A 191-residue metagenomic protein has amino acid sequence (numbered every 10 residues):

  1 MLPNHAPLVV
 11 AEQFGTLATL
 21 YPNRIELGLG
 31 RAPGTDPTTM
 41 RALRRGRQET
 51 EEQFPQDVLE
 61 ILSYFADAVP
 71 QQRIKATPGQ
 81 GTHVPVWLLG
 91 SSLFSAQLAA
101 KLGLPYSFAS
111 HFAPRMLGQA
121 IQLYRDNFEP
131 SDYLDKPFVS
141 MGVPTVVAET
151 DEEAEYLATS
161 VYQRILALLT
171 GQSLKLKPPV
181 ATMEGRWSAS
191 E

Functional and structural regions predicted by a protein language model:
M1-L2, G30-G34, S91, H111 (+1 more regions): Active-site beta-loop-alpha junctions enriched in small/polar residues
M1-P7, Q80-G90, A148, E191: Active-site mouth loops of central-metabolism enzymes
P3-A66, Y106, P114: Flexible, glycine-rich active-site loops centered on histidine and acidic residues that chelate a metal or position
F14, A18-R24, L98-K101, R125-K136: Acidic (Asp/Glu)-rich catalytic clusters
R24-G28, P85-W87, P105-S107, F138-S140: Structural preference for beta-strand elements that scaffold enzyme active sites
R47-K75, M116-E191: An alpha-helical appendage that flanks or caps ligand/catalytic pockets
F94-R115, A120-I121: A conserved active-site cap/scaffold subdomain adjacent to cofactor or substrate pockets
